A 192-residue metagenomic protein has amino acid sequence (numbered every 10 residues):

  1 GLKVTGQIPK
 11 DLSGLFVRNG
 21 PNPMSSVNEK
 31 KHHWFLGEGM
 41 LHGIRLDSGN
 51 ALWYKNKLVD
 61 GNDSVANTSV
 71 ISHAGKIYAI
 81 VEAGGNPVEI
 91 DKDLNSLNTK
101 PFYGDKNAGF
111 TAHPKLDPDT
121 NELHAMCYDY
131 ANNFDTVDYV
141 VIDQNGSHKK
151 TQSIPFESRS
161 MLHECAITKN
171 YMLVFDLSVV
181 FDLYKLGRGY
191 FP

Functional and structural regions predicted by a protein language model:
G1-D63, V70-I71, A79: N-terminal leader/transition segments
K3-L12, V17-S25, D63-A74, F110-N121 (+2 more regions): Structural signature of eukaryotic scaffold interfaces centered on beta-propeller domains
P21-H33, L177-P192: Short, conserved, GDST-rich strand-edge loop motifs in beta-rich repeat architectures
N22, D47, A83, D129-A131 (+1 more regions): Residue-level signature of beta-propeller blades and closely related beta-rich strand-turn architectures in secreted
W34-G37, E82, Y130-D135, K185-P192: Short, solvent-exposed loop/turn segments at conserved positions within beta-propeller repeat blades
V59-H148: Well-ordered mid-protein domain cores that form the structural environment of catalytic cofactors
F102-K106, I154-S158, E164: Short loop/turn motifs that recur once per blade in beta-propeller domains
C127-Y130, V141-D143, Q152-F156, A166-Y171 (+1 more regions): Short, structured patches in soluble enzyme cores that scaffold and shape functional sites
